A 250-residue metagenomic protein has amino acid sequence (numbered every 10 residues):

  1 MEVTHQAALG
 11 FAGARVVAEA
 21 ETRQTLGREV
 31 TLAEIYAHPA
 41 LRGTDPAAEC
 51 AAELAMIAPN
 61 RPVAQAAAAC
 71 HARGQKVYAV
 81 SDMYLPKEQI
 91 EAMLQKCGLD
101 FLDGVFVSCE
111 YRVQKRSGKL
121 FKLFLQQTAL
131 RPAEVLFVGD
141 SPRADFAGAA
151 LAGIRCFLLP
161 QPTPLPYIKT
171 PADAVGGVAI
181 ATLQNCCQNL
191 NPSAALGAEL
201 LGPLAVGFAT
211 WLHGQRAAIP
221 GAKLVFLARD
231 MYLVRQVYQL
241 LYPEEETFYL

Functional and structural regions predicted by a protein language model:
E2-C50: A metal-dependent, Asp-based hydrolase signature
A14, V107-C109, T163, E244-L250: Conserved beta-strand -> loop -> alpha-helix junction used to position metal-binding or nucleic-acid-contacting
E29-Y78: Short, acidic loop-to-helix structural element flanking the phosphoryl-transfer center in phosphate-processing enzymes
P46-M56, F106-Y111, C186-L204: Glycine-rich phosphate-binding "P-loop"
Y78-E134: Substrate-recognition "cap/lid" segment bordering the active-site pocket of phosphatases
D82, G221-A228: Short glycine-rich phosphate-binding loop at a beta-alpha junction
S141-C156: Acidic, divalent-metal-coordinating active-site segment for phosphoryl/phosphodiester hydrolysis, typified by short
T163-A209: Flexible inter-domain linker/hinge segments
